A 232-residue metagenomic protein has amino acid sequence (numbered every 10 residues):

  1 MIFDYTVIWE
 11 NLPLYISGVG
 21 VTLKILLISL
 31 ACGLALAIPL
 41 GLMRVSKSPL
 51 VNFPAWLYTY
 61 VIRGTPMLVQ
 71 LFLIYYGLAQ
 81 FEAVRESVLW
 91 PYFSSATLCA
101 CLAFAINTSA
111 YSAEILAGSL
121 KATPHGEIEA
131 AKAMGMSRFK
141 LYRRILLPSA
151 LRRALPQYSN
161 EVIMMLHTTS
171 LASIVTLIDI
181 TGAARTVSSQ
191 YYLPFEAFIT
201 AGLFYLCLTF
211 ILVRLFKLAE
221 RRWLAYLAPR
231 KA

Functional and structural regions predicted by a protein language model:
M1-A232: Transmembrane alpha-helices and adjacent helix-loop boundaries
